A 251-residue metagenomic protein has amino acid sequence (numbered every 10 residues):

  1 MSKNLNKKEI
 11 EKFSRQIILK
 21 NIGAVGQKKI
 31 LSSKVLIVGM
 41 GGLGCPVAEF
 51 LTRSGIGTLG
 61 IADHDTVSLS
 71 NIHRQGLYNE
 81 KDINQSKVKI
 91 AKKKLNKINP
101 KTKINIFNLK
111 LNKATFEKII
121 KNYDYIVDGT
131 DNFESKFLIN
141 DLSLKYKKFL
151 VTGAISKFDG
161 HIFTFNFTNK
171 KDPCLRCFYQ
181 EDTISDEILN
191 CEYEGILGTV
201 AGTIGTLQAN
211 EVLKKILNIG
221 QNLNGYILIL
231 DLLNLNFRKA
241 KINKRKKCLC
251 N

Functional and structural regions predicted by a protein language model:
M1-N251: Adenine nucleotide-associated cytosolic modules
